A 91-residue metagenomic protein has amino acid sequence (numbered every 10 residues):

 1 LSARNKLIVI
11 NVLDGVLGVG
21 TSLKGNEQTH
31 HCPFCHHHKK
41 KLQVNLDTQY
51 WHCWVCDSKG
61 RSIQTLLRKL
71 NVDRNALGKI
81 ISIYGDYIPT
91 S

Functional and structural regions predicted by a protein language model:
L1-S91: N-terminal structured subdomain of primase-like DNA metabolism proteins
